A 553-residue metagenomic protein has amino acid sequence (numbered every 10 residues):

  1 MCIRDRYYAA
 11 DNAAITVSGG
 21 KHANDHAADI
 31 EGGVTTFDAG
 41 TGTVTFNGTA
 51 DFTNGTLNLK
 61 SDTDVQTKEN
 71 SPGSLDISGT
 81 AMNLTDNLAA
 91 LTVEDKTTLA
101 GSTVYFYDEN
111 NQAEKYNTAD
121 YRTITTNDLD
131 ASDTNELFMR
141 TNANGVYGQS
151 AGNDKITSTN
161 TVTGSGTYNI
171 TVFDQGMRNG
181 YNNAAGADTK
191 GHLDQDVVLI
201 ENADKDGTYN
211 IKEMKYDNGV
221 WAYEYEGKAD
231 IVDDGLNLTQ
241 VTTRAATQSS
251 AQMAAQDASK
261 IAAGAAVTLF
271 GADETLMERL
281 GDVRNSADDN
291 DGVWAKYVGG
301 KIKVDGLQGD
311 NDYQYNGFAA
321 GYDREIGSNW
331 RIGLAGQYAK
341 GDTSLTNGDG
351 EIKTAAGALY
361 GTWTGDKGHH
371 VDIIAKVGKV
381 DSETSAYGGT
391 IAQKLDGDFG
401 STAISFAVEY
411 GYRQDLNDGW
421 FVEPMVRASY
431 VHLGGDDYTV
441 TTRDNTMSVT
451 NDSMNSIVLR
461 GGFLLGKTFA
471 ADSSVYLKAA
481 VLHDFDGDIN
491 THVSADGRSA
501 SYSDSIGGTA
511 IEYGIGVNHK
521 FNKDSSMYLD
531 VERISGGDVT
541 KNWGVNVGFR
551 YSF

Functional and structural regions predicted by a protein language model:
M1-R6, R413: Conserved small/polar residues in nucleotide/adenosyl-binding loops
N12, V17, I30-Q195: Extracellular beta-strand/loop-rich repeat segments of large surface/secreted proteins
D120-T125, K190-D204, T468, S474 (+1 more regions): Outer-membrane beta-barrel translocator/pore domains, especially the C-terminal barrels of Gram-negative outer-membrane
T125, S250, D257-K260, L307-Q314 (+4 more regions): Solvent-exposed, glycine/polar-rich loop segments of beta-barrel outer-membrane systems
N182-K205, D310-E325, D444-M454: Short secondary-structure subsegments characteristic of cysteine-rich extracellular domains
Y209, E213-A246: Low-complexity acidic/polar repeat-biased segments
A246-D418, V422, V531-E532, G537-N542: Outer membrane beta-barrel translocator domains of Type V secretion systems
A358, L416, S448-F553: Outer membrane beta-barrel transmembrane domains
